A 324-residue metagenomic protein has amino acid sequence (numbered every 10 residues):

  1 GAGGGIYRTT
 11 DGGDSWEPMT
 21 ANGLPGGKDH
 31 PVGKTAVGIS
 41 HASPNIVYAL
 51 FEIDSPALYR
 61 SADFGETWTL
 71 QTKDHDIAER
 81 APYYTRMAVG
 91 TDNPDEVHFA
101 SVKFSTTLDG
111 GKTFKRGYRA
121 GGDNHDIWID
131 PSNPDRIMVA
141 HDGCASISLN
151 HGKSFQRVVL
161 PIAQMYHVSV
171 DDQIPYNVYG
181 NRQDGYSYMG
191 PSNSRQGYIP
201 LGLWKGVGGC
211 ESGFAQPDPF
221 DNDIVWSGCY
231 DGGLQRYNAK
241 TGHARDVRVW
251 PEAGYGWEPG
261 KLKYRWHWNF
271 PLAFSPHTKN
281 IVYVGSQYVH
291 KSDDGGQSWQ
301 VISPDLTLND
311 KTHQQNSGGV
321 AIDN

Functional and structural regions predicted by a protein language model:
G1-N324: Beta-propeller blade termini and top-face loops
